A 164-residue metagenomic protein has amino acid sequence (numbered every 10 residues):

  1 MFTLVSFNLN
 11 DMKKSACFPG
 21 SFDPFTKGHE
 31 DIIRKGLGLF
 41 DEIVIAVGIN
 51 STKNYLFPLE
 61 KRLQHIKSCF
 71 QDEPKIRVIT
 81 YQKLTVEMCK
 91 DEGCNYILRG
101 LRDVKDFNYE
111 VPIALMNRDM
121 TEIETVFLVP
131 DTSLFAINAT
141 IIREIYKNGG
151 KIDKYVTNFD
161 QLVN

Functional and structural regions predicted by a protein language model:
F2-N164: Nucleotidyltransferase catalytic core that binds NTPs
